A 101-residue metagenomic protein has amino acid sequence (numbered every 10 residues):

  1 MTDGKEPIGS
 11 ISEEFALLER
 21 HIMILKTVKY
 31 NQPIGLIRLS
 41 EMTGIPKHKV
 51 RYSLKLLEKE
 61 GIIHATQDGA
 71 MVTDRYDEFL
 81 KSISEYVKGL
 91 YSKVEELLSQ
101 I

Functional and structural regions predicted by a protein language model:
M1-K5: N-terminal flexible/basic segments that precede or flank functional cores
E6-H21, G35, T66-G89: Short, cationic-aromatic polyanion-contact patches
I22-V28: Hydrophobic residues on short alpha-helical segments
Q32: Flexible coil/turn residues that form the inter-helical turn or adjacent wing/linker of helix-turn-helix
R38-E41: A short acidic, leucine-rich amphipathic alpha-helix
G44-E58: Short amphipathic alpha-helical interaction segments
E58-D68: A short, conserved structural fragment
V87-I101: Helix-turn-helix/homeodomain-like alpha-helical modules used for DNA recognition and transcription-factor dimerization
